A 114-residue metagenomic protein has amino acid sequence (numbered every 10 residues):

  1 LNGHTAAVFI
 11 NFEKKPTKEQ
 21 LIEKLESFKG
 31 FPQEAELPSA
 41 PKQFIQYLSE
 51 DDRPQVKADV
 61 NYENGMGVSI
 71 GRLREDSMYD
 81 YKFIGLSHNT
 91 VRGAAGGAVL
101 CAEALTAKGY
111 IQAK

Functional and structural regions predicted by a protein language model:
L1-K82: C-terminal substrate-binding/catalytic lobe of Rossmann-fold NAD(P)-dependent oxidoreductases
D80-K114: Generic C-terminus detector
